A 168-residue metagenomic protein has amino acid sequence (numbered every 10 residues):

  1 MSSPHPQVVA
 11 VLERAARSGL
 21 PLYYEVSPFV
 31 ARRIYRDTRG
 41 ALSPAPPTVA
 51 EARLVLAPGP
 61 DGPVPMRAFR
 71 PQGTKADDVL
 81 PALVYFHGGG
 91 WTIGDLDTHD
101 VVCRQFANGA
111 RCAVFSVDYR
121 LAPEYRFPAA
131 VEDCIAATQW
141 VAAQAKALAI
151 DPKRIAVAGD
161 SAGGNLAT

Functional and structural regions predicted by a protein language model:
M1-P65: A glycine/proline-hinged amphipathic helix-loop "lid/cap" segment that gates access to hydrophobic ligand pockets
M66, D78-G89: Short beta-strand element of the alpha/beta-hydrolase
Q72, D118-A122: Short beta-to-alpha linker loops that shape the active-site pocket of alpha/beta-hydrolase fold enzymes
Y85, G90-I93, T98, V114 (+1 more regions): Serine-hydrolase catalytic-loop signature spanning alpha/beta hydrolases and amidase-signature enzymes
D97-V117: Short amphipathic alpha-helix adjacent to the substrate-entry channel of hydrolases
Y125-A147: Alpha/beta-hydrolase active-site loop
A142-D160: Gly/Ser-rich "nucleophile elbow"/oxyanion-hole loop immediately N-terminal to the catalytic nucleophile in hydrolases
G159, G163, A167: Gly/Ala-rich beta-loop-alpha elbow adjacent to hydrolase catalytic centers
